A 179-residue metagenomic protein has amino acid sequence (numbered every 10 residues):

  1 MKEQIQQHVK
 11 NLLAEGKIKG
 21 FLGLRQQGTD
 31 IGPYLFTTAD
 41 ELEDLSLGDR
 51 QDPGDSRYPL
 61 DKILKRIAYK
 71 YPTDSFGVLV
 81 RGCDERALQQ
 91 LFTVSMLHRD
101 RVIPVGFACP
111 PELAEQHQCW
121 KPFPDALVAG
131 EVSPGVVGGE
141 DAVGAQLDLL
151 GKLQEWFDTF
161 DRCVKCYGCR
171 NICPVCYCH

Functional and structural regions predicted by a protein language model:
M1-V164, R170-H179: Iron-sulfur-associated redox domains of electron-transfer enzymes in respiratory and anaerobic energy metabolism
